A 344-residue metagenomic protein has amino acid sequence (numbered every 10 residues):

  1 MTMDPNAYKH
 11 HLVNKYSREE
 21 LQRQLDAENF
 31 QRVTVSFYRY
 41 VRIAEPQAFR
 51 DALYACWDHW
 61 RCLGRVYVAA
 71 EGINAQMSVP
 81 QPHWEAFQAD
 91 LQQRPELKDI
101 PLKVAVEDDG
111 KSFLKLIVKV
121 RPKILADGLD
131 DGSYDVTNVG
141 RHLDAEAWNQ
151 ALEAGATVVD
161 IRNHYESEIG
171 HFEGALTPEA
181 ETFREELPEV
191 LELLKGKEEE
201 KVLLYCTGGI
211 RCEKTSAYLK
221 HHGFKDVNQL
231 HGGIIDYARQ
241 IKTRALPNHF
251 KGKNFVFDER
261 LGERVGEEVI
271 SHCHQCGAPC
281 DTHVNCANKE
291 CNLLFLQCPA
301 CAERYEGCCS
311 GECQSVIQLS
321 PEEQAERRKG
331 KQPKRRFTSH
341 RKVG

Functional and structural regions predicted by a protein language model:
T2-R141, A154, R162-V202, I210-G344: Rhodanese-like catalytic fold shared by cysteine-dependent sulfurtransferases and DSP/PTP-type phosphatases
L143-A147: N-terminal domain-start motif of subtilase-like serine proteases
W148-A154: A short acidic-Thr-Gly-centered motif at the start of a beta-strand
Y205: Cofactor-cradling patches in redox/metallo enzymes
